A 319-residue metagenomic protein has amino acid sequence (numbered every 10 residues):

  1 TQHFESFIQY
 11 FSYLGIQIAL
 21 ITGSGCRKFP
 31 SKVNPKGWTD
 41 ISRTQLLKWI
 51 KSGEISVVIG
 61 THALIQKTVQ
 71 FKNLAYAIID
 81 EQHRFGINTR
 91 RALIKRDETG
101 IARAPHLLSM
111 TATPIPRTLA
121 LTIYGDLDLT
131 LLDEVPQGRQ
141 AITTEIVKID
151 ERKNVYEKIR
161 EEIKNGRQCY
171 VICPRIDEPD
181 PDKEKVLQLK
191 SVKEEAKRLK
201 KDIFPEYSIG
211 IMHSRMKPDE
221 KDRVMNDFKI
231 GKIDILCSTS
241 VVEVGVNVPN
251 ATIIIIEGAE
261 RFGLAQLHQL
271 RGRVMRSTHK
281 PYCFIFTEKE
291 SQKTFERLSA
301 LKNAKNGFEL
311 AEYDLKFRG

Functional and structural regions predicted by a protein language model:
T1-S299: Inter-lobe coupling/hinge segments of SF2-like helicase ATPases
P174, A304-G319: C-terminal or mid-to-C-terminal helical accessory/interaction module adjacent to the motor/catalytic core
